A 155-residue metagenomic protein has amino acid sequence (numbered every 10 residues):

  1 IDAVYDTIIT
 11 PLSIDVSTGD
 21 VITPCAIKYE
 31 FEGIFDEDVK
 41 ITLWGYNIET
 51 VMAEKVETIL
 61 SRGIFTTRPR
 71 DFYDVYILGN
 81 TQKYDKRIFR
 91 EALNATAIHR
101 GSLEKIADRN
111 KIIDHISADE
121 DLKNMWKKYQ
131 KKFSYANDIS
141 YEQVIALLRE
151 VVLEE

Functional and structural regions predicted by a protein language model:
I1-E155: Structured mid-to-C-terminal alpha-helical surface segments
